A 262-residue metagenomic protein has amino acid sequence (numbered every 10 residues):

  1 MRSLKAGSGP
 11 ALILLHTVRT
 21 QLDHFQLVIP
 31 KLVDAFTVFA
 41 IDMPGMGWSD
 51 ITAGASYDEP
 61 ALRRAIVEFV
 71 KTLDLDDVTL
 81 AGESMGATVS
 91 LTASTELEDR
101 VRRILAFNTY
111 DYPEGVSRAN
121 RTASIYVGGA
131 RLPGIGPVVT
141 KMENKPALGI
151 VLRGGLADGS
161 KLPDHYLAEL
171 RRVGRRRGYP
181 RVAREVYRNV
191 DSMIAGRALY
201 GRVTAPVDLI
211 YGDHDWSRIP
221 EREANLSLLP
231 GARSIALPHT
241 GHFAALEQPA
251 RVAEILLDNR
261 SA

Functional and structural regions predicted by a protein language model:
M1, G115-R121, T140-G201: Conserved alpha/beta-hydrolase catalytic His-Asp/Glu region
R2-A6, F39-M85, E254: Active-site loop/oxyanion-hole signature of alpha/beta-hydrolase fold enzymes
R2-W48: Conserved HGGG/HGGXW glycine-rich cap/lid loop of the alpha/beta-hydrolase fold
H24-Q26, S49-A55, G115-R118, P220-E221: Conserved catalytic-core motifs of eukaryotic protein kinase domains, centered on the activation segment
V89-A93: Hydrolases whose catalytic domains are alpha/beta-hydrolase-1, hotdog thioesterase, or metallo-beta-lactamase-like
T95, R102-G136: Flexible "cap/lid" loop of the alpha/beta hydrolase fold
R202, P206-T240: Conserved loop-alpha-helix segment in the C-terminal half of the alpha/beta-hydrolase fold that carries the catalytic
P230-A262: Catalytic active-site module of serine/aspartate enzymes centered on a nucleophile-bearing elbow/loop
